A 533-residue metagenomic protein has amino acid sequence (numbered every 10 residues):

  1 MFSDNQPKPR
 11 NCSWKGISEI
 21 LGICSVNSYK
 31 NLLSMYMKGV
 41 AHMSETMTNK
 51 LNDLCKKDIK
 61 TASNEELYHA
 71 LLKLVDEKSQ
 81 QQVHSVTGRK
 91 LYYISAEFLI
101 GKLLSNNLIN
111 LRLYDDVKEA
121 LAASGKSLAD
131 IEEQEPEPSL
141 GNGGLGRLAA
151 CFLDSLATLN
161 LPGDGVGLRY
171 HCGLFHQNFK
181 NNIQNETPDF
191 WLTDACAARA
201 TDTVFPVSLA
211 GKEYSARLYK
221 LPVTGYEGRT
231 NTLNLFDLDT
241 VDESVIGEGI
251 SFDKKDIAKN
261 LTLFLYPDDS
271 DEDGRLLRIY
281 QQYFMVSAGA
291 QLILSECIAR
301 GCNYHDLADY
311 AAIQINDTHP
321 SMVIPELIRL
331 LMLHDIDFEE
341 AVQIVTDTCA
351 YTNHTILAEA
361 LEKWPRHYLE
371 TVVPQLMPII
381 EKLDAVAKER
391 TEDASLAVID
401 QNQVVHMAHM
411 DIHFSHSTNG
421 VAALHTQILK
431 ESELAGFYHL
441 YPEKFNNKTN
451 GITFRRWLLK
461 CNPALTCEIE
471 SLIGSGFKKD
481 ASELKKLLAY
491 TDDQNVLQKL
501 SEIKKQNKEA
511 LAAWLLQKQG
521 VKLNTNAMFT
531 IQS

Functional and structural regions predicted by a protein language model:
D4-N5, N11, N27-N31, Y36: Intrinsic-disorder-associated, low-complexity terminal segments enriched in Asp/Asn/His/Tyr and depleted of Lys/Arg
Y36-S533: A conserved ligand/cofactor-binding region detector
